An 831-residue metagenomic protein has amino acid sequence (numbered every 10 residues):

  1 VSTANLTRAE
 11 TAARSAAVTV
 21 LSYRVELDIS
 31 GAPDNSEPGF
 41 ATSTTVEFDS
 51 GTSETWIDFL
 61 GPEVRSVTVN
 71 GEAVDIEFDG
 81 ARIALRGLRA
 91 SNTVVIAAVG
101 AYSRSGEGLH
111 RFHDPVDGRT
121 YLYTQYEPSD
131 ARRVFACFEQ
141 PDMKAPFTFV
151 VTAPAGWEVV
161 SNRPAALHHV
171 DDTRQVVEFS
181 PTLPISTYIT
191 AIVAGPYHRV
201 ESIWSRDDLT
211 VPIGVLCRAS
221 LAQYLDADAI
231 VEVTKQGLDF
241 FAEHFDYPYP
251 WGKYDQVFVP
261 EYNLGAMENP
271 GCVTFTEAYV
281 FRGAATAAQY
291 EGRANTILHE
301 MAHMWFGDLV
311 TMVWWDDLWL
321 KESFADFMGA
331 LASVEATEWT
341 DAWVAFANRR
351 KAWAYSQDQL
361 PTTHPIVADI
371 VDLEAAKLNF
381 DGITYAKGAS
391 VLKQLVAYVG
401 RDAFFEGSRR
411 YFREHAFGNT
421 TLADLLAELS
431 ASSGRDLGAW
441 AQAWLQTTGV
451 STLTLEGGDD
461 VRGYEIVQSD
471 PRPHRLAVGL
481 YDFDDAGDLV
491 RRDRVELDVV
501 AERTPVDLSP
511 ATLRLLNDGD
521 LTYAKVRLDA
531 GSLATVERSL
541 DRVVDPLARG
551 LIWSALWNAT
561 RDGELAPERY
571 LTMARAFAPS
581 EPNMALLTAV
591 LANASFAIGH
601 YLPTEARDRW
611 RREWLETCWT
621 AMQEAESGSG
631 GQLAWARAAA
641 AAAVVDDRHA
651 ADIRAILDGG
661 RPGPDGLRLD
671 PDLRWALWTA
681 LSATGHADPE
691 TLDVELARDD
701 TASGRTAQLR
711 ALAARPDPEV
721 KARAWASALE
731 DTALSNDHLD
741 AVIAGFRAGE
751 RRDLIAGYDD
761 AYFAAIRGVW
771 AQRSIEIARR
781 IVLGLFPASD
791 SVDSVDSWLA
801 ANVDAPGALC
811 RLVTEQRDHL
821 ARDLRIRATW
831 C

Functional and structural regions predicted by a protein language model:
V1, F179, G214-P473, A589 (+5 more regions): Hydrophobic alpha-helical and helix-loop surface patches within well-folded domains that function as non-catalytic
V1-A41, P115-Y121, E139-P141, G438: N-terminal, polar/Ser/Thr-rich
R8-A17, A97-T148, G195-I203, D520-P546 (+1 more regions): Glycine/proline-rich low-complexity spacer/linker segments in large multi-domain proteins
T42-F48, F59, S91-S105, F147-A155 (+2 more regions): Short, hydrophobic/aromatic-enriched beta-strand segments in well-ordered soluble domains
S53, E63-N70, L437-G438, T448-D518: Beta-strand-rich binding/interaction modules
T55, F59-P115, A136-E139, D172-T173 (+1 more regions): A surface-exposed beta-strand-loop module
E127-S129, C137-L298, D326-F327, W339 (+4 more regions): Hydrophobic helix-coil surface modules that form long, contiguous segments used for peptide/substrate interaction
A352, G382, R475, Y481-D493 (+1 more regions): Long, ordered, helix-rich scaffold segments
